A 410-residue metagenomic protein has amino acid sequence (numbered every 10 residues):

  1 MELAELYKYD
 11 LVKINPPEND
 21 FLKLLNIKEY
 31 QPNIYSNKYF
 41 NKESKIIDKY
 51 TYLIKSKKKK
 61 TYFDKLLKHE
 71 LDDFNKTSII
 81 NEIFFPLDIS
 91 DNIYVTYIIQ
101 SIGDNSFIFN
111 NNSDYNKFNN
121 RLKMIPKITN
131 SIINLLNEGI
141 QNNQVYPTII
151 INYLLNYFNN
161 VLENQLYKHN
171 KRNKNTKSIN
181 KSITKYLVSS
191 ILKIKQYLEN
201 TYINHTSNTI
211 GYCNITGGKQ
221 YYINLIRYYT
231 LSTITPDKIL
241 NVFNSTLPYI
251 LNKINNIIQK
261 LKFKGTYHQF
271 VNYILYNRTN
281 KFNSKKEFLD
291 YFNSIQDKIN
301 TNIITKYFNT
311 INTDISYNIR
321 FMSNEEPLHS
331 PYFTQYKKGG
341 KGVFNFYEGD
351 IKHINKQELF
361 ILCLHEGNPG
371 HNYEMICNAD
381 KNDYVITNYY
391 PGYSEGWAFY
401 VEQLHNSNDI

Functional and structural regions predicted by a protein language model:
M1-I410: N-terminal maturation segment of proteins
